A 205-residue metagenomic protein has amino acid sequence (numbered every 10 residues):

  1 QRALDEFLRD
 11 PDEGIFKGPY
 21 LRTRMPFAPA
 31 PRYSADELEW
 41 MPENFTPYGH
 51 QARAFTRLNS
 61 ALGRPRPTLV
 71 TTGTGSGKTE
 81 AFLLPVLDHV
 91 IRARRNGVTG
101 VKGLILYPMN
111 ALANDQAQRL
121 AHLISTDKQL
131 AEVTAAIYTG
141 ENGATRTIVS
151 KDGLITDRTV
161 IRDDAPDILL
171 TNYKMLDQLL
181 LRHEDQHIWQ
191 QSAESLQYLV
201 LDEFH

Functional and structural regions predicted by a protein language model:
Q1-H205: N-terminal helicase ATP-binding lobe
